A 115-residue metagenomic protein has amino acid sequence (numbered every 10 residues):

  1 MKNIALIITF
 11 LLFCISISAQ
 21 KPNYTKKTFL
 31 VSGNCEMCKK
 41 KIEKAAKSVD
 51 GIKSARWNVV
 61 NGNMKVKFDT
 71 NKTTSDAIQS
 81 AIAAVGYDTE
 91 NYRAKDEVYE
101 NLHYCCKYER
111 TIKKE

Functional and structural regions predicted by a protein language model:
M1-Y24: Bacterial Sec-dependent N-terminal signal peptides
F13, F29-S32, Y99-E100: Processing junctions and N-termini across compartments
K26-R56, V60-N63: N-terminal targeting signals for Sec/Tat export/insertion, comprising classic cleavable signal peptides
I42-A45, A77-G86: Short amphipathic alpha-helices in soluble, non-transmembrane regions that often serve as interface/regulatory elements
V59-K67, E97-H103: Surface-exposed aromatic
D69-T73: Helix N-cap motif at beta-to-alpha junctions
G86-V98: Conserved short beta-strand edge segments in small beta-sheet-based binding/regulatory domains
E100-E115: Short, low-order "capping/linker" segments at domain edges
